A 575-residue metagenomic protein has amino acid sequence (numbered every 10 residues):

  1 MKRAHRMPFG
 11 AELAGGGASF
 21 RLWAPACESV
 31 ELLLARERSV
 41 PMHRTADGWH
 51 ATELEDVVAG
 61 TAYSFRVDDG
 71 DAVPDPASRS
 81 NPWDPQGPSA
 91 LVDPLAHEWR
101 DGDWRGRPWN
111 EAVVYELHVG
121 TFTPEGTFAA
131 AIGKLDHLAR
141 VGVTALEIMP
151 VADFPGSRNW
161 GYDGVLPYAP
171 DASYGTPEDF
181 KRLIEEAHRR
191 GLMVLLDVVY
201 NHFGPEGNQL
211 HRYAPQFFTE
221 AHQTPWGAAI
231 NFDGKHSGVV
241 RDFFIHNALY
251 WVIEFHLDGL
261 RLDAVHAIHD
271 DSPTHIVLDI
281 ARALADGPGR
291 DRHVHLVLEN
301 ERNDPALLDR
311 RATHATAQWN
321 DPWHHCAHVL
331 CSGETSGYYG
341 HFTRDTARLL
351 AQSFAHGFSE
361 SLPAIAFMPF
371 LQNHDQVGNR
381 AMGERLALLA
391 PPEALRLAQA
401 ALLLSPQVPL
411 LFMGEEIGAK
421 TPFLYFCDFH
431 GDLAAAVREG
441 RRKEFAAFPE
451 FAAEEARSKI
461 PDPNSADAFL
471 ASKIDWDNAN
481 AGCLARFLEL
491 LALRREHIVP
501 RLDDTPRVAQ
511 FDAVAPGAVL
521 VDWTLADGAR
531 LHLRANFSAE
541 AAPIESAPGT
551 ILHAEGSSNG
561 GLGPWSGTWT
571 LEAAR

Functional and structural regions predicted by a protein language model:
M1-G15, S19, S39-E116, T121-G126 (+2 more regions): The feature marks proteins involved in alpha-glucan
R3, L411, I417-F426, F451-L531: Glycan-recognition and catalytic regions of carbohydrate-active enzymes
L22, F65, L117, L138 (+11 more regions): Conserved, mostly hydrophobic/aromatic
W23-S29, S538-E540, A547-P548: Short proline/glycine-enriched turn/loop motifs at strand-loop junctions of beta-rich domains
A24, A59-Y63, S558-R575: C-terminal beta-strand-rich structural cap/linker in extracellular carbohydrate-active enzymes
S80-E116, V329-N373, A381, E444-E489 (+1 more regions): Glycine-rich phosphate/pyrophosphate-binding loop and adjacent beta-alpha nucleotide/cofactor-binding cores
P82-W83, R105-W109, H118-G289, H295 (+1 more regions): Substrate-binding/active-site clefts of carbohydrate-active enzymes
W83, V277, A281-A453, L533: Conserved alpha/beta catalytic core and glycan-binding cleft of carbohydrate-active enzymes
